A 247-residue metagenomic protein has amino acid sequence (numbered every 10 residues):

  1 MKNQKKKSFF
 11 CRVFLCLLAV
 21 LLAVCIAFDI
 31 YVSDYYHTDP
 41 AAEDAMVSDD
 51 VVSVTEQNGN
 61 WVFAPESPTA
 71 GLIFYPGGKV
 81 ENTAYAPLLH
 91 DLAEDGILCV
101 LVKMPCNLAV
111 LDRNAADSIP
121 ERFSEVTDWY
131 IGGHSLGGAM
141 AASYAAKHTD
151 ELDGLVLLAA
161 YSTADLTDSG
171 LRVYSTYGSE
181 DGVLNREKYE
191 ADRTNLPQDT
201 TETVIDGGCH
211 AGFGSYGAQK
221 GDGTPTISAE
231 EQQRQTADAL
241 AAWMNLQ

Functional and structural regions predicted by a protein language model:
R12-I30: Hydrophobic membrane-insertion alpha-helices, especially the h-region of bacterial N-terminal signal peptides
T69-G77: Short beta-strand element of the alpha/beta-hydrolase
V80-L88, R186-E187: The serine-hydrolase catalytic nucleophile loop
L89-A109: Conserved alpha/beta-hydrolase
G133-A141: Gly/Ala-rich beta-loop-alpha elbow adjacent to hydrolase catalytic centers
S169, S175-Y177: Short beta-strand/loop motif that positions the catalytic acidic residue of the alpha/beta-hydrolase fold
Y177-E231: Active-site-adjacent alpha-helix of alpha/beta-hydrolase-fold enzymes
